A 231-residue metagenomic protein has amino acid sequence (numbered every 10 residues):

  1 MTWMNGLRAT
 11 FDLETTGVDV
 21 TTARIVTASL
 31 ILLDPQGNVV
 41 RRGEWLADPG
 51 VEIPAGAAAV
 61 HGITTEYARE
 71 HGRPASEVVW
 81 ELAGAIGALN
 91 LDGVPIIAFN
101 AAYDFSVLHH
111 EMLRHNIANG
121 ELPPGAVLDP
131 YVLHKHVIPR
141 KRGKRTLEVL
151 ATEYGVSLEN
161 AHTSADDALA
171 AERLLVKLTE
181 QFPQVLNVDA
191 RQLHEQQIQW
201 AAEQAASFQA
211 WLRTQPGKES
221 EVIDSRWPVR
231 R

Functional and structural regions predicted by a protein language model:
M1-V26, L32-R41, I63, R69-R231: DEDD superfamily 3′-5′ metal-dependent exonuclease/proofreading module
R41-H61: Short, surface-exposed acidic-centric catalytic microdomains
